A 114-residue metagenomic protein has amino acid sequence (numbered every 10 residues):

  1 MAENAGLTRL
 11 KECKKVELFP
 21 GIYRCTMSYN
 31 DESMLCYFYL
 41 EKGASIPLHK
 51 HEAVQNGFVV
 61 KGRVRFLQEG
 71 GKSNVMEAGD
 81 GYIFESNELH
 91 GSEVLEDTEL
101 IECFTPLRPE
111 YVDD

Functional and structural regions predicted by a protein language model:
M1-E32, D113: A short, N-terminal "cap"/entry segment at the start of jelly-roll beta-barrel domains of the cupin/DSBH fold
P20, C36-H51: Conserved short histidine dyad/triad with adjacent acidic residue
I46-L48, F66-L67, F84, L89-L95: Short beta-strand His + acidic residue motifs that chelate non-heme Fe in jelly-roll/DSBH and cupin folds
A53-V64, E69: Glycine- and acidic-residue-biased ligand/ion/polar-headgroup-sensing regions
V60-K61, E77, E96: A cytosolic small-molecule/anion-sensing beta-strand core signal
G70-S86: Short acidic-glycine-tyrosine-enriched beta hairpin
S86-E110: Ligand-binding loop in jelly-roll beta-barrel domains
